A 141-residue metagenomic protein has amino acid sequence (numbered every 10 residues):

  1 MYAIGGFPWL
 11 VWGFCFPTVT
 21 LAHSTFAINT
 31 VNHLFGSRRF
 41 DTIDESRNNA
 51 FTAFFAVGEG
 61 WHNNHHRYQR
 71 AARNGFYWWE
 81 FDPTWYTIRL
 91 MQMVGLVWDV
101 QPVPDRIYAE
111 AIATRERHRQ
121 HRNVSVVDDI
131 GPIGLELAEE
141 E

Functional and structural regions predicted by a protein language model:
M1-V57, Y86, M93, V97-E139: Hydrophobic transmembrane alpha-helical segments that form the core helix bundle of multi-pass membrane enzymes
N32-G36, Y68-R73: Interfacial helix-loop-helix junctions of multi-pass membrane proteins
H65: Pseudouridine synthase
A71-M91: Basic, amphipathic juxtamembrane/active-site segments that coordinate anionic phosphate or diphosphate groups
